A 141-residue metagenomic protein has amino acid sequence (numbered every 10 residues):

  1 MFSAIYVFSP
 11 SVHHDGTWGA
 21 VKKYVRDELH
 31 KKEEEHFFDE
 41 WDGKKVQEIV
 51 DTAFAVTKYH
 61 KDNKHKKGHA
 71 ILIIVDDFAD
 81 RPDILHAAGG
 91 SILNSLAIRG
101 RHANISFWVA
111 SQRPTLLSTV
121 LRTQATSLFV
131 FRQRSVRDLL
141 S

Functional and structural regions predicted by a protein language model:
M1-S3, P10-G16, W41-S141: Conserved P-loop NTPase motor cores
F2-K32: P-loop NTPase motor core
K31-K44: Short acidic-hydrophobic, aromatic-tinged amphipathic segments that line or gate anion-handling sites
